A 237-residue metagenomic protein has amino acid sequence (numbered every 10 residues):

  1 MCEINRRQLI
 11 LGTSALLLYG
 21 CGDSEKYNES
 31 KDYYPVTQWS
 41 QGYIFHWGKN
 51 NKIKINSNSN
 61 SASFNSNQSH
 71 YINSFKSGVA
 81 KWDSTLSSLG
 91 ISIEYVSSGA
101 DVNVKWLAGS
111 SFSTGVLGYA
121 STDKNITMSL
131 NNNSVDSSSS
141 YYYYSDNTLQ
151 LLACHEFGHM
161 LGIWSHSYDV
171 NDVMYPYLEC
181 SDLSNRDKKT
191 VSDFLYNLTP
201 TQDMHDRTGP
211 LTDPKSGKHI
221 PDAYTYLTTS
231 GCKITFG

Functional and structural regions predicted by a protein language model:
M1-S14: N-terminal secretory signal peptides and thylakoid transit peptides that target proteins across membranes
C21-S69, D83, Y119, N197-G237: Disordered inhibitory propeptide/activation segment of secreted metzincin zinc metalloprotease zymogens, centered on
I53-I55, W82, M128-L130, M174 (+1 more regions): Bulky hydrophobic/aromatic "packing anchor" residues in well-ordered structure
S59-Y71, S138-Y143, Y175-S181: Second-shell loop/turn segments in exported
S69-S167: Metzincin-family zinc-dependent endopeptidase catalytic domain
Y144-H219: The catalytic-center signature of Zn2+-dependent metalloproteases
